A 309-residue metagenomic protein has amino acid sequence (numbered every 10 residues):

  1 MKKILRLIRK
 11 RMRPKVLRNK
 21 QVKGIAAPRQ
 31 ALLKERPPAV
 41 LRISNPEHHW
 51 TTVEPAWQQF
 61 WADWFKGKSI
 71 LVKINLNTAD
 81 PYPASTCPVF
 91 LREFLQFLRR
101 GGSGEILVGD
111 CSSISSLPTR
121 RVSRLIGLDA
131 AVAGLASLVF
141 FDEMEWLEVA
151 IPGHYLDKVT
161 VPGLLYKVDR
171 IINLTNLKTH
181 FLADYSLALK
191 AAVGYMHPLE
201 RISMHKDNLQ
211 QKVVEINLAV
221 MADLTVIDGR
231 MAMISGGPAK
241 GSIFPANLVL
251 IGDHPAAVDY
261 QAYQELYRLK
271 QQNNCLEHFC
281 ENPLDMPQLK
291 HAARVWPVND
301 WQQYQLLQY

Functional and structural regions predicted by a protein language model:
M1-Y309: N-terminal and secondary-structure boundary signal
